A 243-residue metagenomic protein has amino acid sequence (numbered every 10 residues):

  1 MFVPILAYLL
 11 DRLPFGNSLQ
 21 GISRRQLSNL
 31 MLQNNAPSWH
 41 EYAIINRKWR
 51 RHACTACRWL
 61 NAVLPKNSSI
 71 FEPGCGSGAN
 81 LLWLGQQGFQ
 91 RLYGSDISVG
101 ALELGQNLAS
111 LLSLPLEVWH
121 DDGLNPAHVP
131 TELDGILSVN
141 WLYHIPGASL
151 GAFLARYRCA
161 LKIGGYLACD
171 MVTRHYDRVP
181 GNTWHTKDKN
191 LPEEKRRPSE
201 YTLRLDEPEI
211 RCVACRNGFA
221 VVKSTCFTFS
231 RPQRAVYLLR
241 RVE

Functional and structural regions predicted by a protein language model:
M1-L64, F71-L116, H120-H128, A168-E243: Class I (Rossmann-like) S-adenosyl-L-methionine-dependent methyltransferase catalytic domain, capturing the SAM-binding
S68, D134: Conserved acidic residues
L137: A conserved beta-strand element that flanks and buttresses the S-adenosyl-L-methionine
N140-W141: Short catalytic micro-motifs in class I SAM-dependent methyltransferases
P146-G147: Helix-capping/helix-break motifs at membrane-protein junctions, especially on the cytosolic side just before or after
G151-I163: A short glycine-rich, Lys/Arg-flanked "PGG" loop and its adjoining helix->strand segment in the class I
